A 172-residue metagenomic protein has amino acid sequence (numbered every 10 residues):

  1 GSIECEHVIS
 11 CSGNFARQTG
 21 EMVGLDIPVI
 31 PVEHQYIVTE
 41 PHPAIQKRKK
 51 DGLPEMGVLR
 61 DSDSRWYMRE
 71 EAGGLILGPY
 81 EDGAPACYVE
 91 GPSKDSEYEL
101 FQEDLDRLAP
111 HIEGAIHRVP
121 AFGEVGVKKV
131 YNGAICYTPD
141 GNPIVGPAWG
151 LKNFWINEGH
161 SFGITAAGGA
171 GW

Functional and structural regions predicted by a protein language model:
G1-Q102, P110-F122: Flavin-dependent oxidoreductases
D63, A72, K94-W172: C-terminal catalytic lobe of FAD-dependent flavoproteins
